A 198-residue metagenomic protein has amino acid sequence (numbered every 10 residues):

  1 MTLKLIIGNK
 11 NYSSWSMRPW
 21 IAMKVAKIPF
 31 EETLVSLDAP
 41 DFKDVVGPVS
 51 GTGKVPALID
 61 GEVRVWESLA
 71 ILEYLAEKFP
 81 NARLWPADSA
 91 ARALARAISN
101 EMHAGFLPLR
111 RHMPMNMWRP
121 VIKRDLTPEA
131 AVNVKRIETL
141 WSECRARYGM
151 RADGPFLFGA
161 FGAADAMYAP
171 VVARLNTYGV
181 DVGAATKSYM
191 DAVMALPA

Functional and structural regions predicted by a protein language model:
M1-P128, S142: GST-like domain detector, emphasizing the conserved glutathione-binding G-site in the N-terminal thioredoxin-like
M102, F106-A195: GST-like fold's C-terminal all-alpha helical module
